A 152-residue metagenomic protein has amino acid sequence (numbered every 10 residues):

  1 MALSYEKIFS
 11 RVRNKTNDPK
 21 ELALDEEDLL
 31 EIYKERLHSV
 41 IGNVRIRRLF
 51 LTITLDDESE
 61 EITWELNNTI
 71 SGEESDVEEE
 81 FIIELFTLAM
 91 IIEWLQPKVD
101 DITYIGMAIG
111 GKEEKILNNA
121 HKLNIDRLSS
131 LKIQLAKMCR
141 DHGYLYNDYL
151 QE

Functional and structural regions predicted by a protein language model:
M1-S4, D25, L29-R36, P97 (+2 more regions): Non-membrane alpha-helical secondary structure
M1-V77, K137, D141-E152: Conserved short "hinge" loops at termini or chain/domain junctions
E78-I125: Amphipathic protein-protein interaction modules
I109-E152: A generic hydrophobic-segment detector
